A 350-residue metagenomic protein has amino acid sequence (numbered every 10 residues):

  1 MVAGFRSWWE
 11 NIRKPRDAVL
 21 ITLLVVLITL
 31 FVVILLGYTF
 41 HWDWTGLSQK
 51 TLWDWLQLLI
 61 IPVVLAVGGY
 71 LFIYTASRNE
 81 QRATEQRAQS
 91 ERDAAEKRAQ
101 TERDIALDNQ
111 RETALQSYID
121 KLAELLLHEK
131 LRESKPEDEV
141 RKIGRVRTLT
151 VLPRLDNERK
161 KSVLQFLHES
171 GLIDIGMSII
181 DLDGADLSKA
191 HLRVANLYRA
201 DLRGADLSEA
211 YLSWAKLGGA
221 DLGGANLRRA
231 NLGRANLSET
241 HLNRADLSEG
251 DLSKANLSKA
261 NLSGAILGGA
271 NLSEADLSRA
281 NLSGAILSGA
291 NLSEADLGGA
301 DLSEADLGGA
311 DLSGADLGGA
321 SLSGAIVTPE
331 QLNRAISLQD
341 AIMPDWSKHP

Functional and structural regions predicted by a protein language model:
M1-P350: Intrinsic low-complexity/IDR segments
